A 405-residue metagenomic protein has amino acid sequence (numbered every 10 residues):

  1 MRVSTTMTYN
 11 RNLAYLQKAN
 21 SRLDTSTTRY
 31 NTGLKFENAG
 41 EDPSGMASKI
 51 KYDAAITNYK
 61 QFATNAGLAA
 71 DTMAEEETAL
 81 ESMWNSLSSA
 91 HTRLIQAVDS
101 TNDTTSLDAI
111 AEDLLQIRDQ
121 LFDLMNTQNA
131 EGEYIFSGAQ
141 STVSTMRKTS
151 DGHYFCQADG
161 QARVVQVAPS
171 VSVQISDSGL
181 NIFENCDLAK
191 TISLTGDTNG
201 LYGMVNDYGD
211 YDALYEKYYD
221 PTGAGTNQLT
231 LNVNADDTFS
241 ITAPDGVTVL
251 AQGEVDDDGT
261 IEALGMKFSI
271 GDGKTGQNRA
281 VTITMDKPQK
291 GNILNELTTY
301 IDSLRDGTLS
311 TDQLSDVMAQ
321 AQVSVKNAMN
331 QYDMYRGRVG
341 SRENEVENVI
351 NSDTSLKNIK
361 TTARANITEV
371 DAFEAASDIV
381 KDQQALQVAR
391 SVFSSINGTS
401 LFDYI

Functional and structural regions predicted by a protein language model:
M1-R147, V173, D302-I405: Amphipathic alpha-helical polymerization modules
T142-Q313: Cysteine-poor, low-complexity segments in flexible/peripheral regions
